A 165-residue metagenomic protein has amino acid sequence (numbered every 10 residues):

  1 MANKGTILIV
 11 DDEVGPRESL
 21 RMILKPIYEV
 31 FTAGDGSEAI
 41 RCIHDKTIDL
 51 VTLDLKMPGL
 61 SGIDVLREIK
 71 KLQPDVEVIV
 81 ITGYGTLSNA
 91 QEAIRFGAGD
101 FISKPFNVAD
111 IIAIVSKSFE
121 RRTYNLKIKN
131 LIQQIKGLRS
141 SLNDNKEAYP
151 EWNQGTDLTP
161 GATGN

Functional and structural regions predicted by a protein language model:
D11, D54, T82: Active-site residues of response regulator receiver
E13-F31: Two-component/phosphorelay signaling modules centered on CheY-like receiver
D35-E38, S61-D64, T82: Acidic catalytic/metal-coordinating carboxylates
R41-C42, I63-D75: Short amphipathic alpha-helix used as the core "switch/output" element in two-component signaling
K46-T52: Active-site beta3 strand of CheY-like receiver
M57: Receiver (REC) domain active-site loop signature in two-component systems and cognate sites in sensor histidine kinases
N130-N165: C-terminal output/effector regions of signal-responsive regulators
